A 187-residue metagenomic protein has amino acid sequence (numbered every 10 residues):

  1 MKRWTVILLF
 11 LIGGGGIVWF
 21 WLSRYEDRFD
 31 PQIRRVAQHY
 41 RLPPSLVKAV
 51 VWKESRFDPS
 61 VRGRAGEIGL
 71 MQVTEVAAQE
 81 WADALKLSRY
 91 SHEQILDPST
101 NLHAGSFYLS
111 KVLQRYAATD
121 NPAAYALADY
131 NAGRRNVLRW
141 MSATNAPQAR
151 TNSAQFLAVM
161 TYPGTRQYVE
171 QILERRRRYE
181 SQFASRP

Functional and structural regions predicted by a protein language model:
M1-W4: Positively charged n-region of N-terminal signal peptides that target proteins for export
V6, G13-S60, R64, A82 (+4 more regions): Export/targeting segments at the very N-terminus of extracytoplasmic proteins
L22, I33-V36, P59-I68, L87-S99 (+3 more regions): Second-shell loop/turn segments in exported
Q38, W52-R56, E75-D83, S106-A118 (+2 more regions): Sec-exported extracytoplasmic/periplasmic mature domains
P43-K48, N121-A128: Alpha-helical scaffolds flanking conserved acidic
A65-S88, H103-Y108, T151: Substrate-binding/active-site groove segments that recognize and process beta-1,4-linked N-acetyl-hexosamine
A124-S185: Catalytic and substrate-binding regions of cell-wall glycan-acting enzymes that process beta-1,4-linked
